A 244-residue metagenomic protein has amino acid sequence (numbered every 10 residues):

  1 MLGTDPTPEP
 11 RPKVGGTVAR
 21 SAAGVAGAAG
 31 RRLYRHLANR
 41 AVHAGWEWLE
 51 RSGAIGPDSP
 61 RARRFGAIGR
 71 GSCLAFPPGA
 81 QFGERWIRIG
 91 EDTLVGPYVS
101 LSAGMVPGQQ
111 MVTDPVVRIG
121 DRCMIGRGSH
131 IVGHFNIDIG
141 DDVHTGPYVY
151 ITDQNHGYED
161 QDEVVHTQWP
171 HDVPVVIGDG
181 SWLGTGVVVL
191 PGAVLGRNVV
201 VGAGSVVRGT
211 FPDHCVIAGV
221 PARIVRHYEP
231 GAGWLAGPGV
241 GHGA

Functional and structural regions predicted by a protein language model:
M1-T152, G178-G180, V187, R197 (+2 more regions): Domain-scale signature associated with acetyltransferase and cell-envelope carbohydrate enzymes
G140-D162, T167, D172: Histidine/lysine/aspartate-rich catalytic loop segments that bind and position anionic ligands
V149, H156, S205-V206, P212: Flexible glycine-rich beta->alpha loop in the catalytic core of nucleotide-sugar glycosyltransferases
P174-V175, A193: Short coil-to-beta microelement around the adenine-binding A-loop and adjacent beta1/P-loop entry of ABC ATPase
W182, G196-V206, H214: A generic "structured core" feature
V206-R208, V216, I224: Conserved hydrophobic/aromatic beta-strand scaffold that supports enzyme active sites
